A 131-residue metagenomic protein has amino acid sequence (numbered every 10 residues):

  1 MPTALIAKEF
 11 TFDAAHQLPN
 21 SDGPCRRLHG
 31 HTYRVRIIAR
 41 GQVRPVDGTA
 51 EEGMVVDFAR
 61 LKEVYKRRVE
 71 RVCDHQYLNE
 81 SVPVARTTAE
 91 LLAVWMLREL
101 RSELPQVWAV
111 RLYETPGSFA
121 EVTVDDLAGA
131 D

Functional and structural regions predicted by a protein language model:
M1-D131: Charge-rich, low-complexity N-terminal segments
